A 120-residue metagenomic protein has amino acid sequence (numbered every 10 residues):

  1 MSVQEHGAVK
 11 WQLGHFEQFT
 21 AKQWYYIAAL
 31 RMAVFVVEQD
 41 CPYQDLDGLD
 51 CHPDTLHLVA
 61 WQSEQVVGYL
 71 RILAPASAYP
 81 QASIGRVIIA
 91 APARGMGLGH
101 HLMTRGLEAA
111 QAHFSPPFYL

Functional and structural regions predicted by a protein language model:
S2-D50, V59-Q65: Short amphipathic alpha-helix that is part of the acyltransferase structural core
A28-R31, R71, R94: Short, cationic motifs built from Arg/Lys/His that form the positively charged side of catalytic pockets
A33-V36, E108, A112: Short, intrinsically disordered, mixed-charge
H52-D54: Short, small/polar residue-rich loop motifs at catalytic or cofactor-binding pockets
V59, Q65-P75, Q81-I88: Conserved beta-strand in the GNAT
I89, G95-E108: Conserved acetyl-CoA-binding loop-helix of GNAT-fold acetyltransferases
M103, A110-L120: Conserved GNAT acetyl-CoA-binding A-motif
